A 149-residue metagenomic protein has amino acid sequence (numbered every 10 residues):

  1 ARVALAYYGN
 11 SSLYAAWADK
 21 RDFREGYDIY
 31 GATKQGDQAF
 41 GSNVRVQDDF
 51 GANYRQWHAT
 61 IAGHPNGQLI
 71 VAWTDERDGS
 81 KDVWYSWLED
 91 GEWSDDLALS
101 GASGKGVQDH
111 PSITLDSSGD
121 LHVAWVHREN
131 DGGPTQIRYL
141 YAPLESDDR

Functional and structural regions predicted by a protein language model:
A1-R149: Extracellular, repeat-based ectodomains that mediate carbohydrate processing or recognition
